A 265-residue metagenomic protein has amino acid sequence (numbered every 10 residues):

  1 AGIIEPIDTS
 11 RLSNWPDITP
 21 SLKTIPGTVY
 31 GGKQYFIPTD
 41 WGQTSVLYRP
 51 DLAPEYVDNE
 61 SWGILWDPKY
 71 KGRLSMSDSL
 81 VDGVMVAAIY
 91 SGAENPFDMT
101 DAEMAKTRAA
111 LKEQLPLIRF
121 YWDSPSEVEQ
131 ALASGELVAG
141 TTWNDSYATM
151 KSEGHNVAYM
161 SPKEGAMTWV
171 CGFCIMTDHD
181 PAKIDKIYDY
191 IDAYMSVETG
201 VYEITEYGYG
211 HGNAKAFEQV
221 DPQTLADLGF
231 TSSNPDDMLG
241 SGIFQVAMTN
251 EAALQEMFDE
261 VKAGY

Functional and structural regions predicted by a protein language model:
A1, A131-A133, I175: Hydrophobic residues within well-ordered alpha-helices
A1-E129: Extracytoplasmic ligand-binding site segments that recognize negatively charged/polar headgroups
S45-L52, A88-G92, V170-K183, Y202-E206: A bilobed periplasmic-binding-protein/Venus flytrap-type ligand-binding module shared by bacterial periplasmic
W62, V128-A131, Y147, I187 (+1 more regions): Short, hydrophobic alpha-helical packing/hinge segments within bilobed ligand-binding/sensory domains
M104-Q114, E153-T177: Periplasmic-binding protein-like
T141-N156: A ligand-binding cleft/hinge motif common to bilobed small-molecule-binding domains
M176-M238: Mature extracytoplasmic/periplasmic domains
S233-Y265: Conserved C-terminal helix/tail region of periplasmic/extracytoplasmic solute-binding proteins
